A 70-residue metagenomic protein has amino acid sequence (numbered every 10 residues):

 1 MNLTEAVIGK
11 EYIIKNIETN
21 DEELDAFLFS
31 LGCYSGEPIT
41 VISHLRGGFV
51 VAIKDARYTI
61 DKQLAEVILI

Functional and structural regions predicted by a protein language model:
M1, E18-N20, S43-G48: Short, charged beta-turn/beta-strand-edge "cap" motif at the junction between a beta-strand and an adjacent loop
N2-T4, E66: Intrinsically disordered, low-complexity, charged/polar segments
I14-K15, S30-G32, V50-I53: Short, acidic/hydrophobic/Gly-rich beta-strand patch recurrent on exposed beta strands that often constitutes part
E23-F27: Short alpha-helix capping/helix-loop boundary micro-motifs
I42-I70: C-terminal structural segments of small proteins and small subunits
